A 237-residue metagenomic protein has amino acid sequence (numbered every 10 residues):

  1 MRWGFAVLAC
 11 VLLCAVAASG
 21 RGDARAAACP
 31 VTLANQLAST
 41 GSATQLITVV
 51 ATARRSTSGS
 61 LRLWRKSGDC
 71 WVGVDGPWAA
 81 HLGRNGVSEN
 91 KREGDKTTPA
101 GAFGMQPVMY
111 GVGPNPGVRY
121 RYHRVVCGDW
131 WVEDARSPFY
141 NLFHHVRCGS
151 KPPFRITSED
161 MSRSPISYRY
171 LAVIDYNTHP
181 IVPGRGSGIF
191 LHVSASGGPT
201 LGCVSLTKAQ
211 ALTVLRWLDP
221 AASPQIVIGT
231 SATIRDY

Functional and structural regions predicted by a protein language model:
M1-G4: Positively charged n-region of N-terminal signal peptides that target proteins for export
A6-A15: Bacterial N-terminal signal peptides
C14-A28: C-terminal region of N-terminal signal peptides and the immediate post-cleavage residues of exported proteins
R25-T200, A211-Y237: Cell wall/extracellular polymer interaction/catalysis modules
C203: Short cysteine clusters
T207: Conserved "landmark" site that anchors the functional core of diverse proteins
